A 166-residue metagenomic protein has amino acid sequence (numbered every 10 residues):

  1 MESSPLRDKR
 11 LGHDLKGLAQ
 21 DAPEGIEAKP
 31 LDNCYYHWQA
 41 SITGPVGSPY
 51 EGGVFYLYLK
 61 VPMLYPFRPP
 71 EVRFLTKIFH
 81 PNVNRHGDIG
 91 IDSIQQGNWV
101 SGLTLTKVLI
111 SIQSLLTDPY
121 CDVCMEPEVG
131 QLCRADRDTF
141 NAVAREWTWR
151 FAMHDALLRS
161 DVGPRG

Functional and structural regions predicted by a protein language model:
M1-D21, S41, P69-G166: Domain-scale recognition of soluble eukaryotic interaction modules
P23-A28: N-terminal first-folded block
K29-D32, V46-E51: Short, solvent-exposed beta-strand/turn "edge" segments of beta-rich domains on protein surfaces
Y36-Q39: A short beta-strand-loop element at or near the start of a globular domain
P45-S48, V61-F67: Short, charged/polar surface micro-motifs in flexible loops or helix N-caps
V54: Ca2+-coordinating acidic residues in Ca2+-binding motifs
